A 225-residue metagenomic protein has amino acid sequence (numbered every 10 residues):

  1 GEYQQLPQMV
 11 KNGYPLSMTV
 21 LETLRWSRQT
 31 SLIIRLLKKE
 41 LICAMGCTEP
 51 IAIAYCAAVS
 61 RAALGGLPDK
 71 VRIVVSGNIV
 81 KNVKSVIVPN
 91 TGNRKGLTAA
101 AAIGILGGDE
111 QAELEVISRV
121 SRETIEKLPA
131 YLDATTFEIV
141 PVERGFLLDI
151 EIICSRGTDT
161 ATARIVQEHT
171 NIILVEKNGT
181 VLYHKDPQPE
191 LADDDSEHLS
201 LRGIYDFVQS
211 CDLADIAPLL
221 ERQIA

Functional and structural regions predicted by a protein language model:
G1-T19: N-terminal amphipathic/basic-hydrophobic helices that include classical n-h-c signal peptides and signal-anchor
L21-I34, L67-V80: Acidic-glycine-rich active-site phosphate/pyrophosphate-binding loop
L32-M45, K81, G203-F207: Generic N-terminal amphipathic, Lys/Arg-enriched alpha-helix
M45-P50, N90-R94, S118: Active-site nucleophile and cofactor-binding loops and adjacent substrate-binding regions of central metabolic enzymes
P50-G66: Alpha-helical support elements that line or immediately flank enzyme active sites and cofactor-binding pockets
K70-A112, K127-T136: A structural-propensity feature for long, helix-poor, extended segments
E115-V120, E126-L128: Alpha/propeptide regions of enzymes that mature by internal proteolysis
L132-A225: Signature of multi-pass transmembrane helix bundles
